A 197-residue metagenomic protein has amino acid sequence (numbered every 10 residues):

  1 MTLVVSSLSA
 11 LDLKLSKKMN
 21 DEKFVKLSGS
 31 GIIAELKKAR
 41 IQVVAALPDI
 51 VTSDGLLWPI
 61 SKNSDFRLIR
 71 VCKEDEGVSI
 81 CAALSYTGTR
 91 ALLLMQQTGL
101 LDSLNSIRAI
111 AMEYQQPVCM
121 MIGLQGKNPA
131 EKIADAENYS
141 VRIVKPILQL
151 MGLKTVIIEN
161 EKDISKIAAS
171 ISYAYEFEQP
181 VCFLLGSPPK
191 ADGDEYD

Functional and structural regions predicted by a protein language model:
V4-V5, A10-D12: Acidic, Ala/Val/Gly-enriched low-complexity intrinsically disordered segments
L11-D197: Thiamine diphosphate
